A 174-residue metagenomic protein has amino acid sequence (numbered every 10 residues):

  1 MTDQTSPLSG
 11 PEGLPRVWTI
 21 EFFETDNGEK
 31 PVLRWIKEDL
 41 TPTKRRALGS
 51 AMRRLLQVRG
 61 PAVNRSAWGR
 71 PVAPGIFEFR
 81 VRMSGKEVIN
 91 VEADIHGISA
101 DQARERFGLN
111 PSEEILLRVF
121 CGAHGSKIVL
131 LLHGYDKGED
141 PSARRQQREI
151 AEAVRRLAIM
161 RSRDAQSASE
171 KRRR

Functional and structural regions predicted by a protein language model:
M1-I115, D136-R174: Basic, Lys/Arg-enriched alpha-helical interface segments
I115-G122: Short glycine-rich, acidic/polar surface loops and turns
G122-L131: Active-site beta-strand-loop-beta-strand hairpin of nuclease catalytic cores that positions key catalytic residues
